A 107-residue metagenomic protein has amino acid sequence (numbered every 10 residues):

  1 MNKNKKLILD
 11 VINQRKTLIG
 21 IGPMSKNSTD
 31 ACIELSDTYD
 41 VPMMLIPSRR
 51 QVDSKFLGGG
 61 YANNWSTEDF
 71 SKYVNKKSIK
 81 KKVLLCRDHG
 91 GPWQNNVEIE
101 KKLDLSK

Functional and structural regions predicted by a protein language model:
M1-I19, A31-E34, K76: N-terminal amphipathic alpha-helix/helix-capping segment at the start of soluble metabolic enzymes
K6-D10, K26, D30-Q51, I99-K107: Alpha/beta enzyme core
T17-P23, M43-P47, K81-H89: Hydrophobic faces of well-ordered beta-strands that scaffold small-molecule active sites in alpha/beta enzyme cores
M44-N64, Q94: Glycine-rich, proline-tolerant flexible connector loops at the mouths of alpha/beta enzymes
G60-K107: Active-site beta->alpha loop and helix N-cap motifs at the rims of alpha/beta catalytic domains
